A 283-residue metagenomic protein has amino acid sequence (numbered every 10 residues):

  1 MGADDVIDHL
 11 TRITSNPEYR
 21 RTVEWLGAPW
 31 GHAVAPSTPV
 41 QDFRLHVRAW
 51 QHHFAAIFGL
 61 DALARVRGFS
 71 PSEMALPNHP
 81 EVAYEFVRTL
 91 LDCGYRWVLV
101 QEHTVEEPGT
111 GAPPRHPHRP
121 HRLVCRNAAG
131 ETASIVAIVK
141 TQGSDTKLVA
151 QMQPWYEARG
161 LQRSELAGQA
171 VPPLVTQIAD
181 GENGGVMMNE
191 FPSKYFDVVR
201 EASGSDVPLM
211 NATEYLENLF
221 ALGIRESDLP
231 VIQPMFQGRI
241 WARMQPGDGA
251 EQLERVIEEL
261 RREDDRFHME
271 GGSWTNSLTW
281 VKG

Functional and structural regions predicted by a protein language model:
M1-G68, M74-T146, Q153-P172, N189-G204: Catalytic alpha-helical scaffold of carbohydrate-active enzymes acting on polysaccharides/glycoconjugates
E73-M74, G181: Active-site metal-binding loops of divalent metal-dependent hydrolases
R115-D145, Q153-E157, S164-G283: Active-site and substrate-binding clefts of carbohydrate-active enzymes
